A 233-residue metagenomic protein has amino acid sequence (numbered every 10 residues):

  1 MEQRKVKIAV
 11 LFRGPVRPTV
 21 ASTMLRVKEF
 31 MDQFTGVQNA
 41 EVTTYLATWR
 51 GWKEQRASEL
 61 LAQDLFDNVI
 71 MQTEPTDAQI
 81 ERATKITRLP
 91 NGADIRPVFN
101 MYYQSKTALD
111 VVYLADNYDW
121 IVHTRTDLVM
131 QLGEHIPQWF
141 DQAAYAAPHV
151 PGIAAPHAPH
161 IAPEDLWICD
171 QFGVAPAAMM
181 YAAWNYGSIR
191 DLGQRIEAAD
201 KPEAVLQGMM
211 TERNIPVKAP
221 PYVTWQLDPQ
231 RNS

Functional and structural regions predicted by a protein language model:
M1-L25: N-proximal low-complexity "stem/linker" segments adjacent to membrane-targeting elements
V6-I8, E41-V42, F66, Y118: Local beta-strand N-terminus motif with an aromatic residue
P15-V20, W52-K53, L128-Q131: Short acidic, S/G/P-rich loop/turn micro-motifs used as interaction or catalytic elements
L25-E41: Short, acidic, metal-binding catalytic loop of nucleotide-sugar glycosyltransferases
N39-R50, A219-P221: A short beta-strand-loop structural module common to alpha/beta enzyme folds
A47-D116: Active-site-proximal specificity loops/subdomain of glycosyltransferases
M101-S105, M130-G133, A154-H160, D165-S233: Catalytic core and acceptor-binding pocket of nucleotide-sugar-dependent glycosyltransferases
S105-P148: GT-A fold catalytic core of metal-dependent nucleotide-sugar glycosyltransferases, centered on the diacidic
